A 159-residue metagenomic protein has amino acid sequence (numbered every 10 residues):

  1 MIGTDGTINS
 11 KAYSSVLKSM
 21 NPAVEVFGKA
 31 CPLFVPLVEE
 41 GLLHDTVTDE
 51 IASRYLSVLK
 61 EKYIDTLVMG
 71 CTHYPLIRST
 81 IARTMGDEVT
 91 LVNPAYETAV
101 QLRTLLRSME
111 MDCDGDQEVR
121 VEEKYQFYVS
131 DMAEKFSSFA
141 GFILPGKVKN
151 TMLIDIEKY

Functional and structural regions predicted by a protein language model:
M1-Y159: Non-catalytic structural scaffold of enzyme domains
